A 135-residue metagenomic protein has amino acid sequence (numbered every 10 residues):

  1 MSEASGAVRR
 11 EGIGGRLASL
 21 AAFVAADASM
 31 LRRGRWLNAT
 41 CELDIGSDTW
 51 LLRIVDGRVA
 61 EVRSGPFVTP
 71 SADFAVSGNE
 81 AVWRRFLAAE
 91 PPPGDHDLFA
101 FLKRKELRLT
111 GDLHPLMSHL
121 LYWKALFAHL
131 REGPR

Functional and structural regions predicted by a protein language model:
M1-R135: Feature captures hydrophobic
